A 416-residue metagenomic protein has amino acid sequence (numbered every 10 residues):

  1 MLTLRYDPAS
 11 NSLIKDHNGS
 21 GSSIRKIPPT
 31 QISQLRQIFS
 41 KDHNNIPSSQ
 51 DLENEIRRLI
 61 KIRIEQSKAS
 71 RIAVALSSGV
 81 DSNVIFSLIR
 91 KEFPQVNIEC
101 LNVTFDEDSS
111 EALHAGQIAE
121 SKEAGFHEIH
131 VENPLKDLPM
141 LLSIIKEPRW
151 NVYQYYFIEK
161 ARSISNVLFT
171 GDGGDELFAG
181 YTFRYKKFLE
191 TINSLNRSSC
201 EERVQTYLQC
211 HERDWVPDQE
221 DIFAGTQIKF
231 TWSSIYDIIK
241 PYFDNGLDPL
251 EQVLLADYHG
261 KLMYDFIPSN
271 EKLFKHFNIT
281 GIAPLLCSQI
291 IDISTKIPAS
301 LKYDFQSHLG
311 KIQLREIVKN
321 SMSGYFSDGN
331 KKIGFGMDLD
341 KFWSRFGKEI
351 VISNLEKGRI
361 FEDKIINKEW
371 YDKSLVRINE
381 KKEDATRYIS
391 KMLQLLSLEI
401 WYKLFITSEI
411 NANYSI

Functional and structural regions predicted by a protein language model:
M1-H43, K61, Q154-Y155, L398: N-terminal glutamine amidotransferase
T3-R5, S12-G21, R25-K26, K68 (+5 more regions): Glycine-centered secondary-structure boundary/capping sites
R5, K357-I416: Acidic, carboxylate-rich catalytic segments that either coordinate divalent cations
F39-L250, K272-S321, K391, L398-I416: ATP-dependent adenylate-handling active sites, centered on carboxylate activation for C-N bond formation
Y258-I267: Core structural elements
S321-A385: PAPS-dependent sulfotransferase catalytic core
